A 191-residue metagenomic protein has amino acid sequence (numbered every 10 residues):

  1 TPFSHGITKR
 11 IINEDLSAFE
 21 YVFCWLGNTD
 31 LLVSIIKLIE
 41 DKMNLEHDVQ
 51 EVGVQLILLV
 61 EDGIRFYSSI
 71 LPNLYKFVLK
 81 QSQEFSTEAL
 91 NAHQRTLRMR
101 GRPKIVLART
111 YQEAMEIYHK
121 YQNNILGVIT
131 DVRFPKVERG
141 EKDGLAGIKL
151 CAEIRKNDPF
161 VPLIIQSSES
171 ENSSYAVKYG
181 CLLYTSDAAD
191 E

Functional and structural regions predicted by a protein language model:
T1-K9, E20-C24, E61, L126-I129 (+2 more regions): A short, hydrophobic beta-strand element within the central beta-sheet of small alpha/beta folds
F3-H5, T29, G63-Y67, Q112-A114 (+2 more regions): Short acidic, S/G/P-rich loop/turn micro-motifs used as interaction or catalytic elements
G6-I11, P72-N73, K136-A146: Short, flexible/disordered intra-domain loops and linkers
I11, L16-Y21, L26-E46, N73 (+1 more regions): Receiver (REC) domain switch/output surface
G53-R65, I70-Q94, I105: Conserved acidic segment of CheY-like receiver
F85-G127, P135: Acidic, metal-coordinating helix/loop segments flanking the phosphotransfer/catalytic sites of two-component signaling
E116, V137-F160: Short amphipathic alpha-helix used as the core "switch/output" element in two-component signaling
Y184-D190: Conserved small/polar residues in nucleotide/adenosyl-binding loops
